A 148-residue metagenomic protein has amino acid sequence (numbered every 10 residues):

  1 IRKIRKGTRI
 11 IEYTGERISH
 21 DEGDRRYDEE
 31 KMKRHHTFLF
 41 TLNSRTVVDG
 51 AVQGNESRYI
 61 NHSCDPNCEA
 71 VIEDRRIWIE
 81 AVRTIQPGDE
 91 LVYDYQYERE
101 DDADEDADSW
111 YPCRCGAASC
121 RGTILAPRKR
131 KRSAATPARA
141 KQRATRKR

Functional and structural regions predicted by a protein language model:
I1-V71: Catalytic cores of histone-lysine modification enzymes
H62-R148: C-terminal SET catalytic tail plus cysteine-rich post-SET Zn-binding segment of SAM-dependent SET-domain
